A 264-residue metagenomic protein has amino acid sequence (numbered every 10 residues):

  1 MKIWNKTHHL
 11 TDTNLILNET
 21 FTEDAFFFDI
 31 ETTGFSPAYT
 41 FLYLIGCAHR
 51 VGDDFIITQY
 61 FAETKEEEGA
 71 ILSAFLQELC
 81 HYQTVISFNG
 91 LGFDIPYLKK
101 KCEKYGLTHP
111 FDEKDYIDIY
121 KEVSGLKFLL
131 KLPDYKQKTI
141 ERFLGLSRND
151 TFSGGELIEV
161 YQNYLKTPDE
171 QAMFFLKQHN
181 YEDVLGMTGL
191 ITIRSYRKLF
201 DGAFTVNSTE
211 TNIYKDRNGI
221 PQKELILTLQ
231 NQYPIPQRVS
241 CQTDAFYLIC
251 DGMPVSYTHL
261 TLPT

Functional and structural regions predicted by a protein language model:
M1-E23: N-terminal accessory regions of nucleic-acid-interacting proteins
L17-T20, S36-P37, F75-H81: Short, charge-rich binding segments
D24-T33: Two-metal-ion RNase H-like nuclease active-site motif
T32, S36-V51, I56-A62: RNase H-like nuclease fold core
F55-P133, T258: Conserved DEDDh/DEDDy metal-dependent 3′-5′ exonuclease domain
K131, K136-F204: Acidic, Mg2+-coordinating catalytic module of metal-dependent nucleases/exonucleases that use a two-metal-ion mechanism
R197-Y257: Acidic catalytic cores of enzymes that act on phosphate-bearing nucleotides/polynucleotides
T258-T264: Conserved small/polar residues in nucleotide/adenosyl-binding loops
